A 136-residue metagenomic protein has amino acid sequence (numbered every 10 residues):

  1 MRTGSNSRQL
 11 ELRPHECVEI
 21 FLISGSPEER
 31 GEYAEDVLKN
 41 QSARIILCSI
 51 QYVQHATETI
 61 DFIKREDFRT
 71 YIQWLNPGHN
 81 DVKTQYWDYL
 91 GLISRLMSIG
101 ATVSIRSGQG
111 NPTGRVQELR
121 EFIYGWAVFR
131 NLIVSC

Functional and structural regions predicted by a protein language model:
T3-R65: Conserved nucleotide-sensing/catalytic segment adjacent to the nucleotide-binding pocket in NTP-handling enzymes
I50-S135: Replace "adjacent to P-loop NTPase cores in ATP/GTP-dependent enzymes" with "adjacent to NTP-binding cores
